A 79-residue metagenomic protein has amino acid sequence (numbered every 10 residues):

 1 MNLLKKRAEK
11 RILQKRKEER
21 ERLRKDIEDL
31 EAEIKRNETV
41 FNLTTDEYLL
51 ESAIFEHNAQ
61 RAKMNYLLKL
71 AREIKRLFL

Functional and structural regions predicted by a protein language model:
M1-L79: Charge-rich amphipathic alpha-helical interaction elements
